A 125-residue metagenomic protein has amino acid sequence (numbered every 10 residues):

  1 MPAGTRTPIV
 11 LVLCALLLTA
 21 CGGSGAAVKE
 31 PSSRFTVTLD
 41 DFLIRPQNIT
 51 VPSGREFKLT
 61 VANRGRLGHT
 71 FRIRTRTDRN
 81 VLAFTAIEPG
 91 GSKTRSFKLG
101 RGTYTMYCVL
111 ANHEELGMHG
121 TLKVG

Functional and structural regions predicted by a protein language model:
M1-V10: Bacterial N-terminal signal peptides that target proteins for export
L17-A20: C-terminal motif of bacterial Sec signal peptides marking the signal peptidase cleavage site
G22-A26, L43, I87-G125: Extracellular/periplasmic metallocenter environments
V28-R55: N-terminal edge beta-strand
Q47-L67, K93-T105: Beta-strand cores of secreted/periplasmic/IMS beta-sandwich domains, seen most often in copper-related folds
T70-R74: Beta-strand signatures of extracellular beta-sandwich domains
T75-T77, E114: Solvent-exposed strand-loop boundary residues in beta-sheet-rich modules
D78-F84: Surface-exposed loop/edge segments in extracytoplasmic proteins
